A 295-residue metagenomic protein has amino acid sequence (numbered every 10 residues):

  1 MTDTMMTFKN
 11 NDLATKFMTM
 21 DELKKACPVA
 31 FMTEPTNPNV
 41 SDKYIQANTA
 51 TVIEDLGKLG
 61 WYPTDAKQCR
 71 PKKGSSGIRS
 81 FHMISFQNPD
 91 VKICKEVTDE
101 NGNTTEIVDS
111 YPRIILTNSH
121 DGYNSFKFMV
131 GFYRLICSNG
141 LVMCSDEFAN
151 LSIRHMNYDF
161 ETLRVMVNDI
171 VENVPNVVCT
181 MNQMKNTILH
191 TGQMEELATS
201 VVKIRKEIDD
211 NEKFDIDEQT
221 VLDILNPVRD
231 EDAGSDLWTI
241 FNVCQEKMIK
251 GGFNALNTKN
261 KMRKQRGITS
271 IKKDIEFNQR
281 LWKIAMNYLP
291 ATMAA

Functional and structural regions predicted by a protein language model:
M1-A47, E54, K58, Q68 (+4 more regions): Intrinsically disordered, low-complexity regulatory segments
M1-N11, D90-A295: Intrinsically disordered, low-complexity regions enriched in serine/threonine
S41, G60-P63, E106-V108: A short linear-motif detector with a strong N-terminal bias
D42, G57, P89-K95: Charge-dense, intrinsically disordered terminal/linker segments
Y44-V52, D159-T162, M166: Short amphipathic alpha-helical segments
T49-V52, R70-K72, E100-N103: Intrinsically disordered, low-complexity boundary segments flanking structured domains
G60-D90: A short acidic/basic microdomain associated with nuclease active sites
